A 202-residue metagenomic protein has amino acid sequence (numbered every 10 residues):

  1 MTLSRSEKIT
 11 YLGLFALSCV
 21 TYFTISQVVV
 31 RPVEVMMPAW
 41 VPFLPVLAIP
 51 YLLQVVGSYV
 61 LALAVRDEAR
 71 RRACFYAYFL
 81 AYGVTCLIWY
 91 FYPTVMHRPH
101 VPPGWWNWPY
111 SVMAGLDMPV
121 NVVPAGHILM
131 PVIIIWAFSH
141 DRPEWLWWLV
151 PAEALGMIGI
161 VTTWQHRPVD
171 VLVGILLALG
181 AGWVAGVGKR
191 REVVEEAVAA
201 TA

Functional and structural regions predicted by a protein language model:
M1-S58, T94, H100-V101, Y110: N-terminal transmembrane-helix/juxtamembrane module of multi-pass inner/ER membrane proteins
M1-T2, R190-A202: Short, intrinsically disordered terminal tails adjacent to the first/last structured region
S18-T24, Y82-F91, P151-W164: Aromatic-anchored segments of alpha-helical transmembrane domains
V30-M37, A64-W145, E192-V198: Membrane-interface loops
I49-G57, A125-L129, L172-L176: Membrane-embedded alpha-helical segments of multi-pass membrane proteins, especially the transmembrane helices
V55-L61, L129-W136, P151-G159: Hydrophobic, membrane-inserted alpha-helices
P99, P103, P119-V123, L155-W183: Interfacial helix-loop-helix junctions of multi-pass membrane proteins
I135-H140, A178-G186: Hydrophobic transmembrane alpha-helices
